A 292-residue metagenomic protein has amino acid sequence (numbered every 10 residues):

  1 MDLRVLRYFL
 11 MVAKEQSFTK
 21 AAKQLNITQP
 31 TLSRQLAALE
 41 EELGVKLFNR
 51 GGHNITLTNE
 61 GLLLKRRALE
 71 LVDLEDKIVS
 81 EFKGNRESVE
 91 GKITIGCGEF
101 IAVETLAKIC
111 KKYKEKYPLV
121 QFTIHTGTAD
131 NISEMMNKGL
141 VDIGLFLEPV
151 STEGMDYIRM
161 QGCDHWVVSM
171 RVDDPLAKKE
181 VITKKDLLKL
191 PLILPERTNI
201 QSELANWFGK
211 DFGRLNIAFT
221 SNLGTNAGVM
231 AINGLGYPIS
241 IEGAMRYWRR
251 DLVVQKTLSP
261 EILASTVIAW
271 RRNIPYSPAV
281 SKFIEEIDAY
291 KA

Functional and structural regions predicted by a protein language model:
L10-T28: Short helix-boundary/capping micro-motifs
E40-L57: A short LG(V/I)-centered, amphipathic sequence patch enriched for acidic residue(s) preceding the LG motif
E42-L43, L64-R86: Alpha-helical linker/hinge and terminal dimerization helices associated with HTH transcriptional regulators
R66, K108-K112, A129-W166, M170 (+3 more regions): Short beta-strand-centered segments that line the small-molecule binding cleft or hinge of alpha/beta clamshell
E90-T152, F212, T220-L223: Central regulatory/effector-binding core of bacterial HTH transcription factors
E153-R159, C163-H165, N222-N273: Beta-alpha-beta core module
M155-W166, M170-L192: Flexible hinge/capping segments at coil-to-helix
L190-F212, Y276-E285, K291: Secondary-structure junction motif
